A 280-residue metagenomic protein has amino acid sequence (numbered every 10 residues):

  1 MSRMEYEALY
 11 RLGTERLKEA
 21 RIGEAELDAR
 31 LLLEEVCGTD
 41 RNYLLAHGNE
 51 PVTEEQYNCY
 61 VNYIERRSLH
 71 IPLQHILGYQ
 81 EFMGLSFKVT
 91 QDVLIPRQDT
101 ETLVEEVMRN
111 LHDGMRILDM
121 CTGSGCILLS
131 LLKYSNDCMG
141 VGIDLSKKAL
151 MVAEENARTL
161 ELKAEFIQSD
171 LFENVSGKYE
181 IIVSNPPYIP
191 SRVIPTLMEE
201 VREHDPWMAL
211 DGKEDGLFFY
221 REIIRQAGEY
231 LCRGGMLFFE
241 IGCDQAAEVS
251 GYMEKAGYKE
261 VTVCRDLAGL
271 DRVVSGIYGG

Functional and structural regions predicted by a protein language model:
M1-C37, Y43-L45, N49: Non-catalytic accessory regions of SAM-dependent methyltransferases
L33-R109: Conserved AdoMet
Q74, I189-R192, D244: Active-site beta-alpha loop architecture of Rossmann-like, nucleotide-cofactor-dependent enzymes
S86, M139, K163-E165, K259-T262: Conserved beta-strand segments of alpha/beta enzyme cores
Q98-E200: Conserved SAM/SAH cofactor-binding pocket of Class I
H112, D205, L231-R233: Helix-to-beta-strand junctions that scaffold the AdoMet/dcAdoMet cofactor pocket in Class I SAM-dependent enzymes
Y188-F218: Mobile active-site "lid"/loop adjacent to the S-adenosyl-L-methionine
E214-I277: Conserved Class I SAM-dependent methyltransferase catalytic core
